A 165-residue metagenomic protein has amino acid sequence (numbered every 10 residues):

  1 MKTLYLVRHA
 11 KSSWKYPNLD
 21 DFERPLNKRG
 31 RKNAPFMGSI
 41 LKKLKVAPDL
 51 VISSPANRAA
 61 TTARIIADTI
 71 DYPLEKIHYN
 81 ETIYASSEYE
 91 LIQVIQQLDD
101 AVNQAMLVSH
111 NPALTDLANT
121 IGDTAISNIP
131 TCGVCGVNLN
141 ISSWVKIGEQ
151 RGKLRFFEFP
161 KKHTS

Functional and structural regions predicted by a protein language model:
K2-T3, V7-T82, N128-I129: Active-site-proximal alpha-helix that buttresses catalytic centers in soluble enzyme cores
K11, A56, P112, I141 (+1 more regions): Short, glycine/serine-rich, charged loops/turns that create anion-binding and catalytic segments at active sites
Y16, L117, I147: Residues that scaffold the ATP/ADP-binding catalytic core of kinase and kinase-like folds
T62-I66, L91, L117-A118: Hydrophobic packing residues within well-ordered alpha-helices of enzyme cores
I83-D99: Short phosphate-binding loop-to-helix
Q96-M106, Q150-E158: A polyampholytic, Gly/Pro-enriched intrinsically disordered region
L98-M106, N111-G133: Non-DNA-binding regulatory cores of transcription-related proteins, predominantly C-terminal effector-binding
T124-R155: Domain-level recognition of soluble alpha/beta enzyme cores, biased toward histidine phosphatases/phosphomutases
